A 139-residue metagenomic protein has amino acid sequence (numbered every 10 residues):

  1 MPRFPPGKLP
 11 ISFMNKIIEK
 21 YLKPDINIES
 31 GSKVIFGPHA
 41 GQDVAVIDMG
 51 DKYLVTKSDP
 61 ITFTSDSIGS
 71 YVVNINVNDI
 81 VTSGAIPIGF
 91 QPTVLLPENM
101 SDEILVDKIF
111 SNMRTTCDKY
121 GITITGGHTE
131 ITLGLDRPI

Functional and structural regions predicted by a protein language model:
M1-T64, S83, P92-L95, N112-T125: Extreme N-terminal cap/leader segments of soluble proteins
D66-I139: A glycine-rich phosphate/pyrophosphate-binding beta-strand-loop-alpha-helix module
